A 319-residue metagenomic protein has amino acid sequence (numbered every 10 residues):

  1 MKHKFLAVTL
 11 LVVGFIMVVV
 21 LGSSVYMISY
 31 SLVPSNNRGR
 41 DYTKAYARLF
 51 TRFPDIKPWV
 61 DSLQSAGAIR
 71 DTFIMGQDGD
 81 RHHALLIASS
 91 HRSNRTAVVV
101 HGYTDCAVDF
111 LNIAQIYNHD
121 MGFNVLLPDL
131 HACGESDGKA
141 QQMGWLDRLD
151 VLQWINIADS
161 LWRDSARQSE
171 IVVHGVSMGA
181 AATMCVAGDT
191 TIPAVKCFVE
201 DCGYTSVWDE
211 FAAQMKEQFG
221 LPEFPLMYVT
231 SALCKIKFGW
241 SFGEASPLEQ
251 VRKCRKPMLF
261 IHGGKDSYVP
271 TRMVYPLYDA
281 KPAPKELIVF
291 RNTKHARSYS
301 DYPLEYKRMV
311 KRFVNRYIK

Functional and structural regions predicted by a protein language model:
F5-T9, G14-I74: An N-terminal hydrophobic leader/cap segment in hydrolases
Y103-Y117: The serine-hydrolase catalytic nucleophile loop
I113, P247, K256, P270-D279: Short alpha-helix in the alpha/beta-hydrolase fold that links the catalytic acid
Y117-D137: Conserved alpha/beta-hydrolase
Q141-R163: Alpha/beta-hydrolase active-site loop
C185-W240: Hydrolase active-site cap/lid region
K253-R255, F260-H262, D266: Short beta-strand/loop motif that positions the catalytic acidic residue of the alpha/beta-hydrolase fold
D301-K319: Catalytic active-site module of serine/aspartate enzymes centered on a nucleophile-bearing elbow/loop
